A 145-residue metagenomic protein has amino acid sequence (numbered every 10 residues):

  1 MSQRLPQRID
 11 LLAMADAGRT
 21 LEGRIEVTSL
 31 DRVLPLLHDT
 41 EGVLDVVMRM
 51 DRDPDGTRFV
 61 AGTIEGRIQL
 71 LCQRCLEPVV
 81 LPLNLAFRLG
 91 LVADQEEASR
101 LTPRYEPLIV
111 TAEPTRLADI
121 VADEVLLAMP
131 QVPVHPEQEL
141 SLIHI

Functional and structural regions predicted by a protein language model:
M1-Q69: A positional/architectural concept
G56-T63, D123-H135: Short, intrinsically disordered, charge-biased short linear motifs at domain edges
Q73, S141: Cys/His/Pro-rich metal-binding microdomains
L76: Cys/His-coordinated zinc-binding microdomains
V79: Cys/His-rich microdomains that often coordinate metals
P82-L85: Short Cys/His-rich "knuckle" micro-motifs
A98-L126: Short Fe-S-cluster ligation motifs
I143-I145: Conserved small/polar residues in nucleotide/adenosyl-binding loops
